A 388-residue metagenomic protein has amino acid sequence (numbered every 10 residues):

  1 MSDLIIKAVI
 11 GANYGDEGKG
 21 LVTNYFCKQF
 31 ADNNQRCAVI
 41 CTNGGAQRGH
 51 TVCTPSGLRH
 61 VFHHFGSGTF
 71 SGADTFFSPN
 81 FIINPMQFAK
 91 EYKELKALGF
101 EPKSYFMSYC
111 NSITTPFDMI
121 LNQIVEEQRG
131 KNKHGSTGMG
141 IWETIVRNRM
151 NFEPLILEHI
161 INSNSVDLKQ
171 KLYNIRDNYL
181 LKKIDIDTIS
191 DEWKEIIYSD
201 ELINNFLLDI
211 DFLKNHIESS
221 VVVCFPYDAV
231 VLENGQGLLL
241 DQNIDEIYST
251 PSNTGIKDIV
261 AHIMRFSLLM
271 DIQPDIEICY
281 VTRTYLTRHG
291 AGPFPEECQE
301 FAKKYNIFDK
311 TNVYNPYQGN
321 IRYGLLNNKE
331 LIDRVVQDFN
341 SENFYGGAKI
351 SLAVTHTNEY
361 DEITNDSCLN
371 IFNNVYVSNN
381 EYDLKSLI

Functional and structural regions predicted by a protein language model:
S2-I388: Non-transmembrane, aqueous-exposed alpha-helical and coiled segments at domain scale
